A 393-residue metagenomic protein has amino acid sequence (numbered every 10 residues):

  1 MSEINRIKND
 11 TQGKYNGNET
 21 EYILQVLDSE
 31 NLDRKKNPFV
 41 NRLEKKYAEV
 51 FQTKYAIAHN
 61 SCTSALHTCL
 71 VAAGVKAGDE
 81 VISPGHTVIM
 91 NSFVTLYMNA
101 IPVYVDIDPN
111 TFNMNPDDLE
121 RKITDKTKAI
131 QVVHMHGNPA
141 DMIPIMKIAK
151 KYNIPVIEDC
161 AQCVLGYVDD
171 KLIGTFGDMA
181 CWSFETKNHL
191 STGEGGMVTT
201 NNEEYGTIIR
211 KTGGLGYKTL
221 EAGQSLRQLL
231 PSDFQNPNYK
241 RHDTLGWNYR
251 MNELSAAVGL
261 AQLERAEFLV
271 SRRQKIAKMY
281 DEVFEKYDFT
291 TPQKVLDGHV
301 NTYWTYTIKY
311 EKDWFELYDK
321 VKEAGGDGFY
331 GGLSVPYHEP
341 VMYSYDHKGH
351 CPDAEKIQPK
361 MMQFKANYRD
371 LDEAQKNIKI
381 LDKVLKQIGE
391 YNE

Functional and structural regions predicted by a protein language model:
M1-A72, K76, Y97-M98, V132 (+3 more regions): Conserved PLP-binding active-site segment in aminotransferase class I/II-type PLP enzymes
H67-R121, A129-Q131, V321: Conserved PLP-anchoring active-site segment centered on the Schiff-base-forming lysine
N110-T192, M197-T207, Q363: Active-site phosphate-binding strand-loop segment of PLP-dependent enzymes
C163, D170-G177, Q235-R241, G331-K379: Active-site-adjacent capping/gating segments
C163-D169, F176-Y303, Y337: Active-site region of PLP-dependent enzymes
Y217-L230, M279-V283, W314-P352, K356-M362 (+1 more regions): Conserved PLP cofactor-binding pocket of PLP-dependent enzymes
K312-Y318, L371-K376: Short, conserved charged micro-motifs
